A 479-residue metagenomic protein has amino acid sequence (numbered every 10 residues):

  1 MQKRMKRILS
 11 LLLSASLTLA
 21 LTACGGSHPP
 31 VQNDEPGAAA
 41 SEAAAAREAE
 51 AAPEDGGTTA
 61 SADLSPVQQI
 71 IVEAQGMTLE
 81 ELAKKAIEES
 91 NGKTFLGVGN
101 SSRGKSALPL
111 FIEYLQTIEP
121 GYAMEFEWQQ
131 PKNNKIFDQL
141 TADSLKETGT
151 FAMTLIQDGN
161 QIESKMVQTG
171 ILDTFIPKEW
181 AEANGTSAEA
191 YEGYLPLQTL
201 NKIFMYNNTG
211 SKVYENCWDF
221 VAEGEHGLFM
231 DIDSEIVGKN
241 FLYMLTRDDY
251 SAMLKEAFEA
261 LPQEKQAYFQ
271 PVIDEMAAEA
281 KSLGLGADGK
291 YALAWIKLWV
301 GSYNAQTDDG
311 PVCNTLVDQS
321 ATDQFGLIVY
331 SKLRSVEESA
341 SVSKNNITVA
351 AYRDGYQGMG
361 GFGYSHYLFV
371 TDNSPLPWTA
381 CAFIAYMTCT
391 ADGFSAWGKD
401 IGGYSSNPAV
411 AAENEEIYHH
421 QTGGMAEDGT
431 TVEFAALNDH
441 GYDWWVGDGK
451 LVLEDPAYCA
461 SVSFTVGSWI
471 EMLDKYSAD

Functional and structural regions predicted by a protein language model:
A20-A23: C-terminal motif of bacterial Sec signal peptides marking the signal peptidase cleavage site
G25-H28: Bacterial signal peptide processing site
G57-S61, L79-I87, S101-A123, F204 (+1 more regions): Short, polar/charged alpha-helical segment
A60-A62, P66-Q69, Q75, E80 (+1 more regions): Conserved C-terminal helix/tail region of periplasmic/extracytoplasmic solute-binding proteins
Q68-L79, E89-P109, H366: Extracytoplasmic "Venus flytrap"
K93-E113, F126-Q139, G149-T315: Extracytoplasmic ligand-binding site segments that recognize negatively charged/polar headgroups
K290-Y291, G301-N373: Extracytoplasmic/periplasmic substrate-binding proteins
H366-L451: Mature extracytoplasmic/periplasmic domains
